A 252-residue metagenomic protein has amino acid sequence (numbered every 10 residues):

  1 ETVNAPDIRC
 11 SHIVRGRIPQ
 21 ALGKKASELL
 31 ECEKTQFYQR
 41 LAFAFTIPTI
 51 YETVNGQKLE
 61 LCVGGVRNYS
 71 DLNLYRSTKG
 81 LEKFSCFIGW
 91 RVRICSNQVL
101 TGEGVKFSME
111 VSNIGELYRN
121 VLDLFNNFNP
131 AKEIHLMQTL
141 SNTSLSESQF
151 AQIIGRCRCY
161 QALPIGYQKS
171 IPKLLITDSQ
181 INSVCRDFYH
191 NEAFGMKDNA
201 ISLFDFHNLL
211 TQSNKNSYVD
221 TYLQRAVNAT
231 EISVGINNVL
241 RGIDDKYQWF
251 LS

Functional and structural regions predicted by a protein language model:
E1-V14, I18: Feature for intrinsically disordered/low-complexity regulatory segments and propeptides
V14-P48: A short acidic/basic microdomain associated with nuclease active sites
E31-K34, A44-S252: Intrinsically disordered, low-complexity regions enriched in serine/threonine
